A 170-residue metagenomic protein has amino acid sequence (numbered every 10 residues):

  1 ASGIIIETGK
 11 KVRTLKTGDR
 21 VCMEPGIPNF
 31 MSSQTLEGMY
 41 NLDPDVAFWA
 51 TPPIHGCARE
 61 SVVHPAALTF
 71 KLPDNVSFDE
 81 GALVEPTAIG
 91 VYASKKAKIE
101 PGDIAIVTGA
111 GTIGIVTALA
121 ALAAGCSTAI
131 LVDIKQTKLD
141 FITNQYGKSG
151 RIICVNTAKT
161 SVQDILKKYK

Functional and structural regions predicted by a protein language model:
A1-M31, P73-N75: Glycine-rich beta-strand-centered segment in the early N-terminal region that forms part of a ligand/cofactor-binding
D19, G102-D103, S127: Nucleotide donor/acceptor-binding cores
G26-I27, L68, G111, K135: Flexible, active-site-proximal loop/turn residues at the rims of small-molecule/cofactor binding pockets and catalytic
N29-T108: NAD(P)H dinucleotide-binding glycine-rich loop of Rossmann-like/cofactor-binding domains, especially the beta1-alpha1
I89, I113, A121: Hydrophobic/small residue at the entry helix of a nucleotide-binding pocket
V107-A110, L122-K170: Adenosine-nucleotide cofactor-binding segment
